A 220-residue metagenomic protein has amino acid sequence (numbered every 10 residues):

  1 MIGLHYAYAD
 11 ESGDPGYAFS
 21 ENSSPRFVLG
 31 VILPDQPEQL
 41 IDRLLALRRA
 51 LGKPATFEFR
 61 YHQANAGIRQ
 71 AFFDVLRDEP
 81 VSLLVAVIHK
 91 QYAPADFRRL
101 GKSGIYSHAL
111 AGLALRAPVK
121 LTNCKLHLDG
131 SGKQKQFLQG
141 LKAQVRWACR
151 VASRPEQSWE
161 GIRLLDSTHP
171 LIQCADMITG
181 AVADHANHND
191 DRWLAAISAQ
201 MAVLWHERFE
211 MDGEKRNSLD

Functional and structural regions predicted by a protein language model:
M1-D220: Phosphate-ester processing/binding pockets and catalytic centers
